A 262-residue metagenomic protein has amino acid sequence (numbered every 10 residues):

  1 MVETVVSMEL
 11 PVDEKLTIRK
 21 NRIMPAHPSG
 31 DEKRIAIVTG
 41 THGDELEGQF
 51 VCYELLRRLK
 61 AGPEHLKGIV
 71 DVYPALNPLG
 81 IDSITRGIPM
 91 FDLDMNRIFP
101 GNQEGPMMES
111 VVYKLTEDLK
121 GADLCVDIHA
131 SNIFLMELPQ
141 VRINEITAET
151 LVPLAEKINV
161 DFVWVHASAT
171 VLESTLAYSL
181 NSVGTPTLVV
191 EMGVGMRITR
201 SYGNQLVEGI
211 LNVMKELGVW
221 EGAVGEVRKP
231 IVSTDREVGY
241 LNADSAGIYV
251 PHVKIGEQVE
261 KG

Functional and structural regions predicted by a protein language model:
M1-K261: Structured catalytic-domain cores with a bias toward divalent-metal coordination
